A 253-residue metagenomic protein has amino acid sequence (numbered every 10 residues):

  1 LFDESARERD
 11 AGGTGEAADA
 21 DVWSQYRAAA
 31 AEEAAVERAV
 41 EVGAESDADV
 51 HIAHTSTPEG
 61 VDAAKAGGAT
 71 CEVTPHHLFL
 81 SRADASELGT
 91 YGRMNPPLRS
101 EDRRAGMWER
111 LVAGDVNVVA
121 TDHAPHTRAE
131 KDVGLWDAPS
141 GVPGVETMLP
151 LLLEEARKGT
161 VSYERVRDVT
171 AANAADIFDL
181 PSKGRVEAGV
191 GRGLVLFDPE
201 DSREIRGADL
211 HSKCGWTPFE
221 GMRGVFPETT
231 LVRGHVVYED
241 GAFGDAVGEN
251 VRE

Functional and structural regions predicted by a protein language model:
L1-V119: Histidine/acidic residue-rich metal-binding segments in metalloenzymes
G12-G15, M107, L111-V112, E239 (+1 more regions): Haloarchaeal acidic low-complexity proteome signature biased toward cell-envelope/secretome components but also
D21-D47, N117-V119, A124-P199: His/Asp/Glu-enriched, well-ordered alpha-helical/loop segment that forms or immediately abuts the divalent-metal
V50, E72, D122, L152 (+1 more regions): Residue-level signal for inorganic ion chemistry
T57, H76, A124-H126, P199-S202 (+1 more regions): Short, glycine-/Ser/Thr-/acidic-enriched flexible segments
G92-R93, V133-A138, C214-P218: Short beta-alpha connecting loops at secondary-structure transitions that line or flank enzyme active sites
D102-R103, V169, P181, C214: Short, conserved clusters of charged catalytic residues that mark active-site and nucleotide-handling motifs
G191-R252: C-terminal cap of metal-dependent C-N hydrolases
